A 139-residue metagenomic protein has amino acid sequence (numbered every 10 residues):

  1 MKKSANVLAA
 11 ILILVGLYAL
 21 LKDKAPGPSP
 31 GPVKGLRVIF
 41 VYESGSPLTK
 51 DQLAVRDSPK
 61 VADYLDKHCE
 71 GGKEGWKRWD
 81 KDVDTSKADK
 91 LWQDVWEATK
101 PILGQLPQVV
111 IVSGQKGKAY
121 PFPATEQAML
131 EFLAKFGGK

Functional and structural regions predicted by a protein language model:
M1-S4: Positively charged n-region of N-terminal signal peptides that target proteins for export
L8-A19: Hydrophobic membrane-insertion alpha-helices, especially the h-region of bacterial N-terminal signal peptides
L17-P28: Hydrophobic single-pass membrane-insertion segments
P26-K77: Local sequence-structure signature of Cys/Sec-based thiol-disulfide redox active-site neighborhoods
V38, W96-P121: A short, hydrophobic beta-strand/beta-hairpin element that forms part of a small beta-sheet core
E43-L53, V83-T85, K116-Y120, A124-Q127: Short acidic, S/G/P-rich loop/turn micro-motifs used as interaction or catalytic elements
D66-E70, E74-L103: Surface-exposed substrate-engagement region within the catalytic domains of secreted or surface-exposed extracellular
I111-K139: Non-catalytic, surface beta->alpha helical segment in thiol-disulfide oxidoreductase systems
